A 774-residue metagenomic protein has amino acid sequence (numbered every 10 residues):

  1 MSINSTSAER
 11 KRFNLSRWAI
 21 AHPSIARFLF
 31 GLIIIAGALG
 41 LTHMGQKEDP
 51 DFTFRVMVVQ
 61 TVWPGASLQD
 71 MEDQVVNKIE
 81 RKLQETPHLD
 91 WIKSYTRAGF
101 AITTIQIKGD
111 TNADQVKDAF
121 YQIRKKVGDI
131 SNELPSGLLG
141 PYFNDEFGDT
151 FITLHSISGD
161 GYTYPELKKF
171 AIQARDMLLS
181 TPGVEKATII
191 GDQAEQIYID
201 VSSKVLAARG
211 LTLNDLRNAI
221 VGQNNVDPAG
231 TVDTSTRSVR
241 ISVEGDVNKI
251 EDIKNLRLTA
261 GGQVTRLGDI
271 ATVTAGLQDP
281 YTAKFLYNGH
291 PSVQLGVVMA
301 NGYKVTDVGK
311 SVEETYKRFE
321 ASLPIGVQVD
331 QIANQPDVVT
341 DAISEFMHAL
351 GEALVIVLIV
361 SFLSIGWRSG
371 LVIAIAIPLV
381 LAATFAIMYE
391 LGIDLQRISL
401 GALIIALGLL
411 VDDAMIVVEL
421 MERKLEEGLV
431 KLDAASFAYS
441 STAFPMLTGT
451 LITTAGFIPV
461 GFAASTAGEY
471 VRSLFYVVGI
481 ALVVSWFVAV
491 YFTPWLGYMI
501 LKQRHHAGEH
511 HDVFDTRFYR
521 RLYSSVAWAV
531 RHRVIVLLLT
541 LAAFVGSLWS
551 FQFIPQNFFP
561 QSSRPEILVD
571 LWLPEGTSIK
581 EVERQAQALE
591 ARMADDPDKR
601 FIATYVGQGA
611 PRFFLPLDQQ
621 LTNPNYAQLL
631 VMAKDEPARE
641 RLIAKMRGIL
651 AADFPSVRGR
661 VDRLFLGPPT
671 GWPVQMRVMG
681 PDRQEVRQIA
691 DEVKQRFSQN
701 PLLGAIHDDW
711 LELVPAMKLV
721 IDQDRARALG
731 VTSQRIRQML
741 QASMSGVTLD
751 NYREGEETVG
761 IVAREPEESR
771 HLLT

Functional and structural regions predicted by a protein language model:
S2-H22, L29-Q46, Y121-D160, A194-P280 (+2 more regions): Helix/segment boundary signal
I3-S7, T188-E195, D200, D269-A271 (+8 more regions): Juxtamembrane "pre-transmembrane" interface segments
N4-Q46, S440-T442, E509-F559, R600 (+1 more regions): Signature of alpha-helical transmembrane segments and their immediate interfacial
A8-L15, D70-E146, K204-N225, D246 (+3 more regions): Solvent-exposed, membrane-proximal periplasmic/extracellular interface segments of envelope transport and secretion
L15, I332, V339, I343 (+3 more regions): Helix-loop junctions and hydrophobic alpha-helical segments within the transmembrane domains of large membrane
G31-A66, D114, G128-G137, Y389-E390 (+6 more regions): Transmembrane helices with small-residue packing motifs
G37-H43, Q328, V355-E422, I480: Hydrophobic transmembrane alpha-helices and their membrane-interface caps in long multi-pass transport proteins
E390, L407-M421, A443-F462, E469-E509 (+1 more regions): Transmembrane alpha-helices and their membrane-interface boundaries in multi-pass membrane transporters and channels
